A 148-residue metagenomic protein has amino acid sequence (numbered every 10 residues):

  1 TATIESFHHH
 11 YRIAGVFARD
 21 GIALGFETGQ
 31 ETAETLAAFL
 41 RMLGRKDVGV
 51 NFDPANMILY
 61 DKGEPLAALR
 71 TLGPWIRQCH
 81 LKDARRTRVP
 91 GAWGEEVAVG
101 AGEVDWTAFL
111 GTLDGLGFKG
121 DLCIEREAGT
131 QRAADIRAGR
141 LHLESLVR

Functional and structural regions predicted by a protein language model:
T1-G49, L59: Active-site acidic/histidine proton-transfer and metal-coordination neighborhood in alpha/beta enzyme cores
A33-R148: Histidine-acidic metal/acid-base catalytic patches
